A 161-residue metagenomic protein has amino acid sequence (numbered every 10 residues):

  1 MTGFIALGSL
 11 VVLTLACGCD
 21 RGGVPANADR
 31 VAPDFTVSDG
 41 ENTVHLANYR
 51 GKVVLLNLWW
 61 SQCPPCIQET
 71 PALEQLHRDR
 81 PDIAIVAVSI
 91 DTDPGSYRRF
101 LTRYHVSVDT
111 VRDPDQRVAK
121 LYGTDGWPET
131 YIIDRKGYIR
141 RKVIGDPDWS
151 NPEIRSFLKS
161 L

Functional and structural regions predicted by a protein language model:
M1-C17: Sec-dependent bacterial lipoprotein signal peptides
C19-L46: N-terminal "domain-start" segment that seeds a small globular fold
P33, V54, W127-E129: Short loop/turn microsegments at loop-to-beta-strand junctions
H45-P64: Short active-site neighborhood of thiol/selenol oxidoreductases, capturing the structured segment around
R50-K52, D82, V106-S107, T124-D125: Active-site acidic short loop of glycosyltransferases
L55-N57, A87, I132: Hydrophobic beta-strand core positions in alpha/beta domains
I67-Y104, P114-K120: Structural microenvironment flanking redox-active thiols in thiol-disulfide oxidoreductases
R99-V106, P114-K159: Thiol/disulfide oxidoreductase modules built on the thioredoxin-like
